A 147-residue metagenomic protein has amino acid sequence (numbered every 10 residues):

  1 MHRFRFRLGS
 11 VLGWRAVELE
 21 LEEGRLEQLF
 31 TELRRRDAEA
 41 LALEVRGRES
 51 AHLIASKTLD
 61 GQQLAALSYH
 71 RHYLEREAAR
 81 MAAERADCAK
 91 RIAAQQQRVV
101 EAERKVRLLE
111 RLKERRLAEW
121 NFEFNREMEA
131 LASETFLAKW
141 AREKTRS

Functional and structural regions predicted by a protein language model:
M1-S147: Charge-rich amphipathic alpha-helical interaction elements
